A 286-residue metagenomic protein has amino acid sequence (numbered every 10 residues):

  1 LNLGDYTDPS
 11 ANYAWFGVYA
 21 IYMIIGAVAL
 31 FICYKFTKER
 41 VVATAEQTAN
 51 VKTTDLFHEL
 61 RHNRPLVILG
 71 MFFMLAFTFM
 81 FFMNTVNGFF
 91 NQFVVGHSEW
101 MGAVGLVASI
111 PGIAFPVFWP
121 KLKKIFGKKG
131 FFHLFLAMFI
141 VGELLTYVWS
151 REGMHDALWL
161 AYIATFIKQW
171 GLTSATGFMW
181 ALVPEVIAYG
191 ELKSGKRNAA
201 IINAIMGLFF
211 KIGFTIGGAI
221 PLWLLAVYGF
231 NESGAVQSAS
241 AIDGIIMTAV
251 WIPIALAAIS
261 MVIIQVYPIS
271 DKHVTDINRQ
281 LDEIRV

Functional and structural regions predicted by a protein language model:
L1-V286: Membrane-embedded alpha-helical bundles of multi-pass transporters/translocases, especially carrier/permease families
